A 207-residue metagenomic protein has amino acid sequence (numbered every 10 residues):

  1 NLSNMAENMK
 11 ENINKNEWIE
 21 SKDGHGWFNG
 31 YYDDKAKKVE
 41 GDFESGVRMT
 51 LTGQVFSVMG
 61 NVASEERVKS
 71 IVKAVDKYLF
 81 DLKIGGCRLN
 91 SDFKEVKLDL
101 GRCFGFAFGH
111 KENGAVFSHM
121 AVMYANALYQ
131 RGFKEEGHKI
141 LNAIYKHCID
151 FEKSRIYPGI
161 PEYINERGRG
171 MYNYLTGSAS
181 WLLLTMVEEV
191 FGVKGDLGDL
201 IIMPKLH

Functional and structural regions predicted by a protein language model:
N1-E7, E11-N14, H207: Proteins with a high burden of low-complexity, intrinsically disordered sequence enriched in S/T/G/P/A and R, requiring
L2, A6, V68, E136-G137: Solenoid-repeat scaffolds in large eukaryotic assemblies
L2, M59-A63, V116-N126: Short, charge-rich amphipathic segments
S3, Q54-S57, K134: Hydrophobic alpha-helical segments
N8-V116, N142-A143, I149-I164: Extended glycan-interaction surfaces of carbohydrate-active proteins
T52-Q54, A121, L183: Residue-level detector of extended alpha-helical repeat arrays and alpha-solenoid scaffolds
K77-L82, K94, G105-G114, M123-H207: Non-catalytic C-terminal accessory modules of carbohydrate-active enzymes
